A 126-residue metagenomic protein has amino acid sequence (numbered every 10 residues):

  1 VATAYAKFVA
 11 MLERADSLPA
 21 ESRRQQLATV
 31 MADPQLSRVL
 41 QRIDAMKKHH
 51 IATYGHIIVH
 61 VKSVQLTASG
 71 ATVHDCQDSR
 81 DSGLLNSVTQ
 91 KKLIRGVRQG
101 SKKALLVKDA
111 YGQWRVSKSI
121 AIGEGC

Functional and structural regions predicted by a protein language model:
V1-A52: Core segments of small alpha/beta cavity-forming domains
E13-D16, D81, K108: Secondary-structure transition/hinge residues
S17, S63, I94-G96: Generic marker of residues within folded, mature protein domains
E21-L27, T67-G70, G125: Short acidic/polar alpha-helix capping motifs at helix-coil junctions
P34, S79-S82, G123: Solvent-exposed loop/turn segments at secondary-structure junctions within structured extracellular/periplasmic domains
L36, H56-I58, Q99-A104: Short, surface-exposed, polar/charged, turn-prone segments marking secondary-structure boundaries
K48-V88: Surface-exposed, charged secondary-structure patches
T72, K92-C126: Short beta-strand edge/turn micro-motifs at domain boundaries
